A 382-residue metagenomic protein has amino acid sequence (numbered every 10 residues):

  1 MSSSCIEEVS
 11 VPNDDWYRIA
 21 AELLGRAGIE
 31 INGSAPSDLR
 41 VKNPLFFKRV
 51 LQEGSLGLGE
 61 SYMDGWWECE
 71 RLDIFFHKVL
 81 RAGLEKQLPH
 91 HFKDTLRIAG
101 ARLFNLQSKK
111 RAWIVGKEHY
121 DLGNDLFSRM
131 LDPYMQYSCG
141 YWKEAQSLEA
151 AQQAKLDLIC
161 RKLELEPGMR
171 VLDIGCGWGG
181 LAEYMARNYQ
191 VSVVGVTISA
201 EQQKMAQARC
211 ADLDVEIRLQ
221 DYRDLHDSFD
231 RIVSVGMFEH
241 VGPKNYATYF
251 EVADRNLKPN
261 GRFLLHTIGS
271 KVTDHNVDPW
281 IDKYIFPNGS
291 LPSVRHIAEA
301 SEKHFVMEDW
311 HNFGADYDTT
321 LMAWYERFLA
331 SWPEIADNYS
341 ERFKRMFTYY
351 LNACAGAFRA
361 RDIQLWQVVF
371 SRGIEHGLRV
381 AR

Functional and structural regions predicted by a protein language model:
M1-Q152, L158: Feature captures hydrophobic
G168-G175: Conserved class I S-adenosyl-L-methionine
W178-Y189: Conserved SAM-binding loop of SAM-dependent methyltransferases across substrates and taxa, primarily the Class I
D212-Y222: Conserved SAM-binding strand-loop segment of SAM-dependent methyltransferases
R223-I232: A short acidic, Gly/Pro-enriched loop at the edge of an enzyme's catalytic core that lines a small-molecule cofactor
A247-P259: A short glycine-rich, Lys/Arg-flanked "PGG" loop and its adjoining helix->strand segment in the class I
N260-I268: Conserved beta-strand signature within the Rossmann-like core of class I S-adenosyl-L-methionine
I268-L378, R382: Substrate-binding/catalytic lobe of Class I Rossmann-like enzymes that use SAM or dcSAM, i.e., the mid-to-C-terminal
